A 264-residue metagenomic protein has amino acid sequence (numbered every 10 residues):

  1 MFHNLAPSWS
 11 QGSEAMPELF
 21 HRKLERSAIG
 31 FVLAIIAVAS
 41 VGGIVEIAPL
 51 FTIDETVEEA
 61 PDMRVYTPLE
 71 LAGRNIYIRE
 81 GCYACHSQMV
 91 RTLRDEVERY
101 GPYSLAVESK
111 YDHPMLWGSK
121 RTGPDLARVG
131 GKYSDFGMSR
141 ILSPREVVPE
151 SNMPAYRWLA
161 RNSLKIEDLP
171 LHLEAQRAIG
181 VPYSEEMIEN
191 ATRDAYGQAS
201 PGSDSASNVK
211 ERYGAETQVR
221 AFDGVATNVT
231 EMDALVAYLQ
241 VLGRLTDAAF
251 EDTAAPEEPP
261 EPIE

Functional and structural regions predicted by a protein language model:
F2-L5, W9-Y66, A199-R212, Y238-E264: Post-cleavage N-terminal segment of exported redox proteins
F31-S40, E98-M232, P262-E264: Electron-transfer interface patches adjacent to heme c in soluble/periplasmic c-type cytochromes and di-/multiheme
P49-M63, P68-A72, S87, P102-L116: Sequence context of c-type cytochrome heme-c attachment sites
D54-I78, V90-L93, V97, T122 (+3 more regions): Electrostatic cytochrome c docking/interface patches
G73, R79-M89, L235, L239: The canonical Cys-X-X-Cys-His
Y77, S139-R145, V236-L242: Bilobed periplasmic-binding protein/Venus flytrap-like ligand-binding cleft at the lobe interface of extracytoplasmic
C85, P149-Y156, T246-A255: Surface-exposed patches in mature extracellular/periplasmic domains of secreted proteins
M89, A155-L159, Q240: A mature extracytoplasmic/lumenal domain signature
